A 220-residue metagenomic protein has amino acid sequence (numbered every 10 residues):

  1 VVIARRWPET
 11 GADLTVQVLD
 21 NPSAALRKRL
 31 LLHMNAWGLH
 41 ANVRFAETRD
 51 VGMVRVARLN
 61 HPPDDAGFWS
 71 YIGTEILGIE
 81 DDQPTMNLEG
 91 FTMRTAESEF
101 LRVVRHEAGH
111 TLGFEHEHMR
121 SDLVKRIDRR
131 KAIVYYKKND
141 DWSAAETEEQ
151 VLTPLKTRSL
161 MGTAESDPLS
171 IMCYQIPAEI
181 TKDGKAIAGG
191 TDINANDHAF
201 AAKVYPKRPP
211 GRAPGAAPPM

Functional and structural regions predicted by a protein language model:
V1-M220: Zinc-dependent metalloendopeptidases
